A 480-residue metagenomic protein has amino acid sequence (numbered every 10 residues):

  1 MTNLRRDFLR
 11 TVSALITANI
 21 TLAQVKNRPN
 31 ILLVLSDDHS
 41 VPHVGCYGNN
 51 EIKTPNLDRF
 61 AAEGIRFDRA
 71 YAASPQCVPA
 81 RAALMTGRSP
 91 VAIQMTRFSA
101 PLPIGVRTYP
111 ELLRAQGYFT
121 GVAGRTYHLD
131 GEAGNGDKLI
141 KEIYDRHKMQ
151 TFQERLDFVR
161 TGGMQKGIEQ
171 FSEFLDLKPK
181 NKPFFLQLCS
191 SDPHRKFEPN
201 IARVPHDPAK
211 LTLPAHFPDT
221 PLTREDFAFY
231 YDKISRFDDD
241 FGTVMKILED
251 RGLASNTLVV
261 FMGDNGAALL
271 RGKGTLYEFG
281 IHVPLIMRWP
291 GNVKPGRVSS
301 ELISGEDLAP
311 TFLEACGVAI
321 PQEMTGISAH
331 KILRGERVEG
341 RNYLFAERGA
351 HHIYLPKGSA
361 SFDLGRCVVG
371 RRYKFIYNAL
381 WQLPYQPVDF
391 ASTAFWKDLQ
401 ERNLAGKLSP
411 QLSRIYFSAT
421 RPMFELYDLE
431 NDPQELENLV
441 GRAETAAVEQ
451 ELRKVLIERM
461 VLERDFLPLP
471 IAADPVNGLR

Functional and structural regions predicted by a protein language model:
T2-E425, P433-R464, P468-A472, V476-R480: Formylglycine-dependent sulfatase
E430: C-terminal helical cap and adjacent loop that interface with cofactors, partners, or active-site loops
